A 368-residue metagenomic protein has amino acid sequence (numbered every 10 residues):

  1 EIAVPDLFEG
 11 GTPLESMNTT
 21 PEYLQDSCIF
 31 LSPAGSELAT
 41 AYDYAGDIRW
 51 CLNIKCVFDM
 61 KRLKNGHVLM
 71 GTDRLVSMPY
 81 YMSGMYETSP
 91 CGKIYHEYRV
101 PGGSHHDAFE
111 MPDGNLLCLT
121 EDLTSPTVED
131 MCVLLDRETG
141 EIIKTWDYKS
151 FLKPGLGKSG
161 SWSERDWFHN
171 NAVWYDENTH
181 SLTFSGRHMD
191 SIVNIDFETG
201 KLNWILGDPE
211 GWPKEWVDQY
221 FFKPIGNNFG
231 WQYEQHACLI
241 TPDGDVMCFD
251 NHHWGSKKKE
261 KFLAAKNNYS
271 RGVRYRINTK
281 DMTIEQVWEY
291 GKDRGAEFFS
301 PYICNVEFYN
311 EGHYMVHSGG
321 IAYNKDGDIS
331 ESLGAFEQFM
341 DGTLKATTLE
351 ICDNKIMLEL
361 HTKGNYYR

Functional and structural regions predicted by a protein language model:
E1-R368: Histidine-/acidic-rich catalytic cores in large beta-rich domains
